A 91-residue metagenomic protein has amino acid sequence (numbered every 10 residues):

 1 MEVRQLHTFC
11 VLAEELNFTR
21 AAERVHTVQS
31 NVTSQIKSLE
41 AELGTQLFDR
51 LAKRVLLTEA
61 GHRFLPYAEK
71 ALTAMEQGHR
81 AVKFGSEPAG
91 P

Functional and structural regions predicted by a protein language model:
E2-T8, Q29, G61, A68: The N-cap/first-turn positions of alpha helices within or immediately adjacent to helix-turn-helix DNA-binding domains
L12-V28: Short helix-boundary/capping micro-motifs
R24-V25, L43, F64: Core residues of bacterial helix-turn-helix
E40-L57: A short LG(V/I)-centered, amphipathic sequence patch enriched for acidic residue(s) preceding the LG motif
M75-K83: A short, exposed helix-loop element centered on a Lys and neighboring polar residues
F84-P91: Interdomain hinge and pocket-entrance segments immediately C-terminal to HTH DNA-binding domains
